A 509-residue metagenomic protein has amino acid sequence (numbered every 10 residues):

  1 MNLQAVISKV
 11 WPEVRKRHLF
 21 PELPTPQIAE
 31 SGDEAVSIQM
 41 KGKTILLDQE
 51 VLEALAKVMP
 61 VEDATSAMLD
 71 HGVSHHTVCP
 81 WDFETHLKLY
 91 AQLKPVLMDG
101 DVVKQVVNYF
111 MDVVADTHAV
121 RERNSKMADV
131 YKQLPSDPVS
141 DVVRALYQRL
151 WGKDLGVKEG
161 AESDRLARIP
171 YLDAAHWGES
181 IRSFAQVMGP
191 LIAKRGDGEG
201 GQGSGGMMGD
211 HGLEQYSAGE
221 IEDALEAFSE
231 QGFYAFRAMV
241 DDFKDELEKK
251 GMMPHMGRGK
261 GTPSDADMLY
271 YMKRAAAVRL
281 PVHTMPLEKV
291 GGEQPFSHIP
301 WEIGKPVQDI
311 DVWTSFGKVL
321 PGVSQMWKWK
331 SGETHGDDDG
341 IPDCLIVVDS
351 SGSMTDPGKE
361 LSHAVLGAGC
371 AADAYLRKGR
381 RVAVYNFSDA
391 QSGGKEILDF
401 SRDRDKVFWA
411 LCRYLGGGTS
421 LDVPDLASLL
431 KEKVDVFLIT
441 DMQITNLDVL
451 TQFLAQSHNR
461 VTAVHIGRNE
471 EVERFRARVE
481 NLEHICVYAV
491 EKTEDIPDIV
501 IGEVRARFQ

Functional and structural regions predicted by a protein language model:
M1-F296, K431-E432, T440, A477 (+1 more regions): Short, functionally important secondary-structure microenvironments
W11, W81, W151, W177 (+5 more regions): A residue-identity detector for tryptophan
R15, L155, I181, K305 (+3 more regions): Short, isolated positions within intrinsically disordered regulatory regions of eukaryotic proteins
D33-A35, R144, Q148, G317-L345 (+1 more regions): Acidic, glycine-rich A-domain
E34-T44, P263-L345, G352-E360: Acidic, polar low-complexity linker/tail segments
D82, W177, Q308-D311, D403 (+1 more regions): Helix N-terminus capping/helix-initiation residues
